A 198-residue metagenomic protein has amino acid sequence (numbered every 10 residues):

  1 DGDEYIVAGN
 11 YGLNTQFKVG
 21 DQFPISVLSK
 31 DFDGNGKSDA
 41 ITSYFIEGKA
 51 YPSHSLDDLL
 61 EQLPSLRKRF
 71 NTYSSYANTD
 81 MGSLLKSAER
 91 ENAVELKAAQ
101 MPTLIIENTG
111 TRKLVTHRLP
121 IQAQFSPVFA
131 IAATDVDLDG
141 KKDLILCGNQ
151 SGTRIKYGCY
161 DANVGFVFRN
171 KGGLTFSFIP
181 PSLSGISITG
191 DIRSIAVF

Functional and structural regions predicted by a protein language model:
D1-F198: Beta-propeller-forming repeat regions
